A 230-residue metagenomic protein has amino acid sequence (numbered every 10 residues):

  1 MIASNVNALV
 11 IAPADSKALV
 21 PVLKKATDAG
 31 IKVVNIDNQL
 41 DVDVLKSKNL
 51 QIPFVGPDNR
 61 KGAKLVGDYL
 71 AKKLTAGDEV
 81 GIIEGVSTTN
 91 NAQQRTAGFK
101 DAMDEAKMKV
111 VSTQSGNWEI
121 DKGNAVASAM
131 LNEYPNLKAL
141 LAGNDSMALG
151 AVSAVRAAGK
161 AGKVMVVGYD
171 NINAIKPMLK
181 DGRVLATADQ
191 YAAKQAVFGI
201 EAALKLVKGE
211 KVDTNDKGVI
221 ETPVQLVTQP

Functional and structural regions predicted by a protein language model:
N7-D28, F99, V111-S112, G116-P177: Hydrophobic alpha-helical
A8, P13, I52-P53, E79-V86: Short beta-strand segments enriched in small/hydrophobic residues
V22-K61, K72, E79, I172-K180 (+2 more regions): Flexible loop/hinge segments that line or gate small-molecule binding clefts
V34, G81, V111, L141 (+3 more regions): Structural detector of well-ordered beta-strand residues that form the stable sheet scaffold of enzyme domains
P53-V80, K122-G123, N171-I175, Y191-K208: Hydrophobic alpha-helical segments within soluble ligand-binding/sensing domains
V55-P57, G81-N90, V111, S115-N117: Short beta-strand->loop
G62-V66, N90-K109, K122, V126 (+3 more regions): Short, solvent-exposed amphipathic alpha-helices that sit in or adjacent to ligand/effector-binding or catalytic
I83-S87, N91, D101-M103, K194-P230: Hinge/cleft segment of the Venus flytrap/periplasmic-binding protein
